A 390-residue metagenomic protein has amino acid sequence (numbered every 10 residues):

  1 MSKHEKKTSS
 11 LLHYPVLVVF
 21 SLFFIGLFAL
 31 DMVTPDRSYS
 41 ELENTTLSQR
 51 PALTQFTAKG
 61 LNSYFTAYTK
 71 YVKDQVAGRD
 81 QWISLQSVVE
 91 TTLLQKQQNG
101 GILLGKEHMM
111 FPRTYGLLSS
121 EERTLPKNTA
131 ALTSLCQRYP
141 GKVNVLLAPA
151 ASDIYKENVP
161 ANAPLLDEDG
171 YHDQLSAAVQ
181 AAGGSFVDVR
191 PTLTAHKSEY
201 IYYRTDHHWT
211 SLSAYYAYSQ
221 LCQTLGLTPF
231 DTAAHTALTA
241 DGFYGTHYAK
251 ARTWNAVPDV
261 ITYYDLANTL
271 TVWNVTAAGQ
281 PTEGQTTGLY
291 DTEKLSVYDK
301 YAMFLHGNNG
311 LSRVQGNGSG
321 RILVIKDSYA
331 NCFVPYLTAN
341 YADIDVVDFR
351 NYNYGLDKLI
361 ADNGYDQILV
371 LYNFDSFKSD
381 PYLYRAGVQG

Functional and structural regions predicted by a protein language model:
M1-G390: Extracellular glycan-modifying ectodomains
